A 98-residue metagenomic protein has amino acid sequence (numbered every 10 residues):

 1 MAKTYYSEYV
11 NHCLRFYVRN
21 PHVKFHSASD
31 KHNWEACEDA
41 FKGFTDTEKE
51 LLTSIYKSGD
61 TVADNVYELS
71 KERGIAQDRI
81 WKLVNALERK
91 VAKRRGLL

Functional and structural regions predicted by a protein language model:
M1-G43, E72-R73, K93-L98: N-terminal interaction/assembly modules
A36-D39, L51, E68, R79: Generic beta-strand or strand-like secondary-structure segments
G43-D64: Short amphipathic alpha helix immediately N-terminal
S58-R79: Helix-turn-helix DNA-binding module
A76-R94: DNA major-groove recognition helices of helix-turn-helix
